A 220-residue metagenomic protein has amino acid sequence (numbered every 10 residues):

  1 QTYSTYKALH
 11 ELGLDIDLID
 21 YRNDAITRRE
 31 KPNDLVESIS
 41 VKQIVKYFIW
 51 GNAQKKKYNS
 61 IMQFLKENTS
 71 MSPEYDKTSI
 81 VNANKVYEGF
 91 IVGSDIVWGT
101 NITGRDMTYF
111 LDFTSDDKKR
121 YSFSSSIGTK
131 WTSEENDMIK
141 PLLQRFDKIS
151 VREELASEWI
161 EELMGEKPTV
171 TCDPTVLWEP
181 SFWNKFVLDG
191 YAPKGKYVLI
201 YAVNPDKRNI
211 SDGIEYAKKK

Functional and structural regions predicted by a protein language model:
T2, L9-H10, I160, A217: Hydrophobic alpha-helical packing residues
Y3-P141, S211: Aromatic- and Gly/Pro-rich donor/ligand-binding loops that form nucleotide- or phosphate-bearing donor binding pockets
Y6, S157, I214: Short glycine-/small-residue-rich flexible loop motifs, especially phosphate/cofactor-binding loops
L12, F110, L163-M164, Y201 (+1 more regions): Generic preference for hydrophobic/aromatic residues in regular secondary structure cores
L14, K118, D147, E166-K167 (+1 more regions): A structural micro-motif
P73-Y87, W98, G104, S124-K207: A nucleotide-sugar donor-handling region in carbohydrate enzymes
S115-D116, P193, K219: A generic structural signal for short, non-catalytic loop/turn and secondary-structure boundary residues
R208-K219: Short hydrophobic signal-anchor/transmembrane segments that target glycosyltransferases and glycosylation machinery
